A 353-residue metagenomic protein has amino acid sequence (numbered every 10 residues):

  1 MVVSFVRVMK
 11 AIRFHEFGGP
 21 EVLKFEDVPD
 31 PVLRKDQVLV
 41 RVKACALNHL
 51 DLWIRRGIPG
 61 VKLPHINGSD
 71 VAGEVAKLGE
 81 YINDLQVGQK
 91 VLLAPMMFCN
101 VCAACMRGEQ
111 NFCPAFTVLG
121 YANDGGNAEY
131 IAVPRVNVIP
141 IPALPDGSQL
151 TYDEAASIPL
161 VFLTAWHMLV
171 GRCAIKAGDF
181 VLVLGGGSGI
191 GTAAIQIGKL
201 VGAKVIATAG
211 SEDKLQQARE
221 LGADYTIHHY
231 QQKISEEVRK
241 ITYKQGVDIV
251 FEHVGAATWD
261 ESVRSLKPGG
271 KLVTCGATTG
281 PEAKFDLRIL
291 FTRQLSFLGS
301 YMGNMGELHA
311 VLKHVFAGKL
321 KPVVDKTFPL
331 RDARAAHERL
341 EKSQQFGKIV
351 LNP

Functional and structural regions predicted by a protein language model:
V2-A72, V133, N352: Short N-terminal strand-loop motif that marks the start of NAD(P)H/FAD-dependent oxidoreductase cofactor-binding domains
F5-M9, D260, M305-P353: C-terminal hydrophobic helical "lid"/dimerization subdomain of Rossmann-like NAD(P)H-dependent oxidoreductases
P29-A46, I58-M106, N123-G125, L144-S148: Glycine-rich beta-strand-centered segment in the early N-terminal region that forms part of a ligand/cofactor-binding
M97-G185: NAD(P)H dinucleotide-binding glycine-rich loop of Rossmann-like/cofactor-binding domains, especially the beta1-alpha1
S148-Q232: Mid-domain Rossmann-like dinucleotide-binding core that forms the NAD(H)/NADP(H) cofactor-binding site
V201, A209-E212, H253-V323, P353: Glycine-rich phosphate-binding loop and adjacent beta-alpha segment of Rossmann(oid) nucleotide-cofactor-binding
K233-K244: Short amphipathic alpha-helix with an adjacent loop that forms part of the alpha/beta core around
